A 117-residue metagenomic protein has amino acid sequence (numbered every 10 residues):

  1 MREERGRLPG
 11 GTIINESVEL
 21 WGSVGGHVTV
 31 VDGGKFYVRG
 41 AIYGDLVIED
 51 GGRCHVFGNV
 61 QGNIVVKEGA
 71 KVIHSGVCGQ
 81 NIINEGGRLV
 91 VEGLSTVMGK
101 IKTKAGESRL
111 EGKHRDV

Functional and structural regions predicted by a protein language model:
M1-V117: Extended beta-solenoid/beta-helix repeat architectures
